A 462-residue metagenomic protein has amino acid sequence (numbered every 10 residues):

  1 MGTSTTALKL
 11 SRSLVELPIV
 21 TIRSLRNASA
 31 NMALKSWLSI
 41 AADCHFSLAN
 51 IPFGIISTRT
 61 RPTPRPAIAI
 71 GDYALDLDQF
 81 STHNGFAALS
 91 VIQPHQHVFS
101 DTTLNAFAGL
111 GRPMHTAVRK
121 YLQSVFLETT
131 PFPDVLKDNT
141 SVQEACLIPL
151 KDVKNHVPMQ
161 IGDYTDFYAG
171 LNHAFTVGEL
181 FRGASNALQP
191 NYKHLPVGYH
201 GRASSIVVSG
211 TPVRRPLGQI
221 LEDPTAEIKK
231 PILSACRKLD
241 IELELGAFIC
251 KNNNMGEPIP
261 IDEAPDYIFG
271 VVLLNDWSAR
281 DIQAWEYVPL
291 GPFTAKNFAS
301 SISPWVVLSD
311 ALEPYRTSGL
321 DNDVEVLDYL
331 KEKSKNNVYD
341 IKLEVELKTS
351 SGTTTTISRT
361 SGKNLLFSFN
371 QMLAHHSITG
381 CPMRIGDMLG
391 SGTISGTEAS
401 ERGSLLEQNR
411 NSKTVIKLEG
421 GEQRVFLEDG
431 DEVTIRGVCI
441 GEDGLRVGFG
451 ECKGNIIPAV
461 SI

Functional and structural regions predicted by a protein language model:
G2-L10, L14: N-terminal chloroplast transit peptides
V20-M32: N-terminal mitochondrial targeting presequences
A33-T58, A69, D76-R359, L366-Q371: Active-site microenvironments in enzyme catalytic cores
L48-N50, E244, N297-A299, D340-K342 (+4 more regions): Active-site lining segments that contact anionic ligands and/or coordinate catalytic metals
P66, Y73-A74, Q79, E244 (+3 more regions): Residue-level marker of beta-strand positions
F367-A374, P382-I385, L389-V438, D443-N455: Active-site pocket scaffolds in enzymes
P458-I462: Eukaryotic intrinsically disordered, low-complexity regulatory regions
